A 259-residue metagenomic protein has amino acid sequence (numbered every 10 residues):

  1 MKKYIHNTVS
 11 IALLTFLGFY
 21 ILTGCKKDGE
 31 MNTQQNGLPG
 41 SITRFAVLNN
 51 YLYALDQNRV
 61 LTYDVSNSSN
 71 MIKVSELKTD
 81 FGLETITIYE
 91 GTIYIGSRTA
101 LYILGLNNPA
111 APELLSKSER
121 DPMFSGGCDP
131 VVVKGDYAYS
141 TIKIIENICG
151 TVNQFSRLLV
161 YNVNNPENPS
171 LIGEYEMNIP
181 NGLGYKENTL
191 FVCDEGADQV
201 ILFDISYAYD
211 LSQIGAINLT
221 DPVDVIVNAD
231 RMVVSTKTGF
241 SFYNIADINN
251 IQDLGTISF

Functional and structural regions predicted by a protein language model:
M1-T33: Bacterial Sec-dependent N-terminal signal peptides
C25-F259: Feature marking well-ordered beta-strand scaffolds used for ligand recognition
